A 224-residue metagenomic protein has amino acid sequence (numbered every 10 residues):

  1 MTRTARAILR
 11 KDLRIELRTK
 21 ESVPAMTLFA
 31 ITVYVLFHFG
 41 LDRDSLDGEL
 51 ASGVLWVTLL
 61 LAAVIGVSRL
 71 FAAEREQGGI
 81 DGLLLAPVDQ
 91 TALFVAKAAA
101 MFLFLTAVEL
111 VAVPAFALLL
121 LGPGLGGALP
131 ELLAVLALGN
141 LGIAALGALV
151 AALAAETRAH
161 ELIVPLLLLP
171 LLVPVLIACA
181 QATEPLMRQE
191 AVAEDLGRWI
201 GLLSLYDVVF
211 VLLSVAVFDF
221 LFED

Functional and structural regions predicted by a protein language model:
M1-V23: Aromatic- and glycine-rich beta-strand/loop motifs that create alpha-glucan
G40-A51, P114-A137, T183-I200, L221: Membrane-interfacial helix-loop-helix connectors in multipass membrane proteins
G53-V67, F71: Long, hydrophobic alpha-helical segments
E76-Q90: Short cytoplasmic-facing helical segments at TM-TM junctions of multi-pass membrane proteins
V88-A117: Selective transmembrane-helix segments that form parts of the transport pathway or gating/packing helices in multipass
G124, A134-L169, F220-D224: A structural motif at transmembrane helix-loop-helix junctions in multipass membrane proteins
V150-D195, W199-L202, V208: Transmembrane helix segments
D207-D224: Junction motif at the cytosolic side of a transmembrane helix
